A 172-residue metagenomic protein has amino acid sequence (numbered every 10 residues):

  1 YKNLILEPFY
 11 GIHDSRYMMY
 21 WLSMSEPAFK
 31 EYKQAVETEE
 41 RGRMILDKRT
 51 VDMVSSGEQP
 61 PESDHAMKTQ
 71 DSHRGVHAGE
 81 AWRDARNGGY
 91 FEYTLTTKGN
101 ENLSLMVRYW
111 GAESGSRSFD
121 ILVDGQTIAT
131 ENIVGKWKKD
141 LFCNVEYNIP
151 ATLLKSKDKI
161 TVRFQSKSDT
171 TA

Functional and structural regions predicted by a protein language model:
Y1-N100, R108, S114, S168-A172: Glycan-recognition and processing domains
H73-N102, R108-A172: Beta-strand-rich ligand-recognition modules
